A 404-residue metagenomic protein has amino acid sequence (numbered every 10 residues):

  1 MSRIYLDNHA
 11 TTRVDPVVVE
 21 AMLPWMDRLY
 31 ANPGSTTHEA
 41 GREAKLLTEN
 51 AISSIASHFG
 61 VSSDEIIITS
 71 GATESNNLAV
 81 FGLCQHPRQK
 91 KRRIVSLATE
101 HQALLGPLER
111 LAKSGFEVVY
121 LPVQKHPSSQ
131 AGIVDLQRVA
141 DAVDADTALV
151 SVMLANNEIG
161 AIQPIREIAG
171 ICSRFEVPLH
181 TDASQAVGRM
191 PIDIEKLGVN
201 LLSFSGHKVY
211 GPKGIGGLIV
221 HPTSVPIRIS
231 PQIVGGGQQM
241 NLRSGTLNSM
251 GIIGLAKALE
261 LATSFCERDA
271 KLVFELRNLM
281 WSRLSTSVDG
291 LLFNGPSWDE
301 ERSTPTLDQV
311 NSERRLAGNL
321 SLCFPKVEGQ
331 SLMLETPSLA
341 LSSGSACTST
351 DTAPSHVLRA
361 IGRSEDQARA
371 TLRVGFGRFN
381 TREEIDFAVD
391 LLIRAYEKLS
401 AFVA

Functional and structural regions predicted by a protein language model:
M1-A404: Pyridoxal 5′-phosphate
